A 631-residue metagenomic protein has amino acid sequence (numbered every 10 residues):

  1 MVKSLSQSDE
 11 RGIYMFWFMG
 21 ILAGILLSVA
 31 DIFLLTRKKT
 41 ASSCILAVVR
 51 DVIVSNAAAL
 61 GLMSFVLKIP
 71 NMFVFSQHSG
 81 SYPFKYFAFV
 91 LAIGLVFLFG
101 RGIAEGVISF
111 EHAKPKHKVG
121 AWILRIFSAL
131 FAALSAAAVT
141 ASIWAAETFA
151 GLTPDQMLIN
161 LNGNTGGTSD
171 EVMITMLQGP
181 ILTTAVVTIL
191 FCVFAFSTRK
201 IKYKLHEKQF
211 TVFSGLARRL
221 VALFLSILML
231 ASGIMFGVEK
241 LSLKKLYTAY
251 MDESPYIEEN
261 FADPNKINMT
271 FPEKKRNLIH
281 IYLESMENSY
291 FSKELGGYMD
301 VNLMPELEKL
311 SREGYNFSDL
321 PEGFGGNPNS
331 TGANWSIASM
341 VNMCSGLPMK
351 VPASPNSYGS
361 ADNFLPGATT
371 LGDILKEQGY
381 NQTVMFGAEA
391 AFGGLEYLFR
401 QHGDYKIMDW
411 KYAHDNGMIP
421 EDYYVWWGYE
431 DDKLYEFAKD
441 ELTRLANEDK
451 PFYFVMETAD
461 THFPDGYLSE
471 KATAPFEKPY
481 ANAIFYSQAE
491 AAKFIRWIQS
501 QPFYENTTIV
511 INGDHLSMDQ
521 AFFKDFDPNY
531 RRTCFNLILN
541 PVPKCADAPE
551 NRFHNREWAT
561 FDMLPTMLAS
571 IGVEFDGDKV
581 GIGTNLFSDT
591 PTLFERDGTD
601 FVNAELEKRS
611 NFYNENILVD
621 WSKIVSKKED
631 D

Functional and structural regions predicted by a protein language model:
L5-Y247: Transmembrane and membrane-interface helices of multi-pass, inner-membrane envelope-modifying transferases
S42-L46, Q77-Y82, A113-A121, T165-L177 (+11 more regions): Short, structured coil/loop segments at alpha-helix boundaries
T248-P264: Short extracytoplasmic/periplasmic juxtamembrane "stem" segments immediately C-terminal to an N-terminal membrane anchor
P264-D631: Solvent-exposed soluble domains appended to multi-pass membrane proteins
